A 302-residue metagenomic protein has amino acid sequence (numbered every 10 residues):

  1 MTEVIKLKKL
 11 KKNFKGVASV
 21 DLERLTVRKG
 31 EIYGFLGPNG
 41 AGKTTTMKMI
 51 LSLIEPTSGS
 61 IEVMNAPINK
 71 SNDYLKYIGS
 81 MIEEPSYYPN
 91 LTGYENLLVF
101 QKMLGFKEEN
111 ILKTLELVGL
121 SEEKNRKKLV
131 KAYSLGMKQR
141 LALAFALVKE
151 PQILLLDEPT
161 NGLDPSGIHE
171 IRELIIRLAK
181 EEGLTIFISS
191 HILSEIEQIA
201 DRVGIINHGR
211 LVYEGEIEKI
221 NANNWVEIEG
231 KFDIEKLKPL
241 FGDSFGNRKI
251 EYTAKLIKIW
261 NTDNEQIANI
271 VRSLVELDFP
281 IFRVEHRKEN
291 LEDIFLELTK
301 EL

Functional and structural regions predicted by a protein language model:
G59-Y74: Conserved ABC transporter NBD signature motif
L98, K102, E108-N125: Conserved ABC ATPase "signature" region
E150: Conserved catalytic motifs of ABC-family nucleotide-binding domains
L154-E158: Catalytic Walker B motif of ABC-type/P-loop ATPase nucleotide-binding domains
R172-K258: ABC transporter nucleotide-binding domain
